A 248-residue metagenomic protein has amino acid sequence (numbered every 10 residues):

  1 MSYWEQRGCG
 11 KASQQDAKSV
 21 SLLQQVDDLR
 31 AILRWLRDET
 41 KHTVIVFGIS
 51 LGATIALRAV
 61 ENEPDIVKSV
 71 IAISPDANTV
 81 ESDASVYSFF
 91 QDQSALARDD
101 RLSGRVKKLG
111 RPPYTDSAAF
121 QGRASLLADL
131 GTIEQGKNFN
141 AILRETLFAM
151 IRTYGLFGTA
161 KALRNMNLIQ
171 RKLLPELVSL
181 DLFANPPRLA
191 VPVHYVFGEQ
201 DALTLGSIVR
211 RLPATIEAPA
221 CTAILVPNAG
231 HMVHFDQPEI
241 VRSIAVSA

Functional and structural regions predicted by a protein language model:
M1-S13: Conserved alpha/beta-hydrolase
Q24-V44: Conserved acidic catalytic loop of the alpha/beta-hydrolase fold
H42-E81: Conserved hydrolase catalytic core segment
V67-P112: A catalytic-pocket lid/entrance helix-loop region that shapes and gates access to the active site across common
A97-A184, V191: Alpha/beta-hydrolase
L189, Y195-F197, D201: Short beta-strand/loop motif that positions the catalytic acidic residue of the alpha/beta-hydrolase fold
A202-I208: Conserved alpha/beta-hydrolase "acid-adjacent" motif
A229-P238, R242: Catalytic histidine-centered segment of alpha/beta-hydrolase-like enzymes
